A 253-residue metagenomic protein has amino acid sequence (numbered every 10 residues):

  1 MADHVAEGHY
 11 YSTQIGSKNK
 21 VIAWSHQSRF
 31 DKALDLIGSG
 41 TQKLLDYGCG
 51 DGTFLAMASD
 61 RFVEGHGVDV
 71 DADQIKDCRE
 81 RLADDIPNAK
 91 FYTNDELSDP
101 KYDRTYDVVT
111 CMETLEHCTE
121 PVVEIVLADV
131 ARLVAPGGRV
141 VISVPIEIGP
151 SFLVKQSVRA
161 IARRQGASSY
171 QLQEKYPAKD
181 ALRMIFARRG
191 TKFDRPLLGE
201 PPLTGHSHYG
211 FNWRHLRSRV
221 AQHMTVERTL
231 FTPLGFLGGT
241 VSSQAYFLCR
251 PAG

Functional and structural regions predicted by a protein language model:
A2-S28, V70-D73, R81, L97-S98 (+2 more regions): S-adenosyl-L-methionine-dependent methyltransferase catalytic module, highlighting the catalytic core
W24-T41: Conserved alpha-helix/loop element of class I SAM-dependent methyltransferases that forms part of the SAM/SAH-binding
S39-G40, Y102-R104: Glycine-rich phosphate-binding loop signature in dinucleotide/nucleotide-binding domains
T41-G50: Conserved class I S-adenosyl-L-methionine
K43, E64, R139: Residues at the starts of beta-strands that form the adenosine-phosphate
T53, M57-S98: Class I SAM-dependent methyltransferase SAM/SAH-binding core
T110: A conserved beta-strand element that flanks and buttresses the S-adenosyl-L-methionine
E113-H117: Short catalytic micro-motifs in class I SAM-dependent methyltransferases
